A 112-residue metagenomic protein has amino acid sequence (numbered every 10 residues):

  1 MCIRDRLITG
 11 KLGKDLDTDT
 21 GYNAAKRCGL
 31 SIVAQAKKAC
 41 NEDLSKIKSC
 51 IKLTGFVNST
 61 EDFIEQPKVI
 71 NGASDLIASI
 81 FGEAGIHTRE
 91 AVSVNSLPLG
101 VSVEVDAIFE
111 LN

Functional and structural regions predicted by a protein language model:
M1-I3: Short, small-residue-biased leader/transition segments that mark boundaries at the very start of proteins
L12-G29: Active-site pocket-shaping loop/turn-to-helix segments
A24-C40, A73-L76: Short, well-ordered amphipathic alpha-helical segments that serve as non-catalytic structural scaffolds within diverse
A36-K46, E83: Surface-exposed helix-capping loop/turn segments at secondary-structure junctions
I51-T60: Short, well-ordered beta-strand segments in beta-rich or mixed alpha/beta enzyme and ligand-binding folds
T60-I64, P98, S102-E104, F109: A domain-level signal for the structural core that forms small-molecule/cofactor-binding pockets and catalytic centers
P67-V103: Short, conserved loop-to-beta-strand elements that form functional interface hotspots
